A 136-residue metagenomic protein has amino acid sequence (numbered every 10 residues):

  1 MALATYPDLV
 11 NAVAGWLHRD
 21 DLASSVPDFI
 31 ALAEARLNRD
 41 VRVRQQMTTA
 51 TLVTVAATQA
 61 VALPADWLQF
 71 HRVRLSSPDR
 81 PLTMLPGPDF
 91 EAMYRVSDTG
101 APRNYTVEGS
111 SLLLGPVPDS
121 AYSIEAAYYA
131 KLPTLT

Functional and structural regions predicted by a protein language model:
M1-T136: Glycine-enriched, solvent-exposed interface loops adjoining structured elements
